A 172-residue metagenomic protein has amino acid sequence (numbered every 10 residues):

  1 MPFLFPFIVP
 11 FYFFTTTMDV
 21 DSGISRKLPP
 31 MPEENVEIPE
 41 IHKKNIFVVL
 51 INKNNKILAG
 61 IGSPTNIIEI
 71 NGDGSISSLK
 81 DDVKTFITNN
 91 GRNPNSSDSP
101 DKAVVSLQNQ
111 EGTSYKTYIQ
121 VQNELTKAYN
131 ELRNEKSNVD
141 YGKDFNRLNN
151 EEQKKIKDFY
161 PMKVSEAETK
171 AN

Functional and structural regions predicted by a protein language model:
M1-N89, N95-D101, N130-N172: Extracytoplasmic juxtamembrane/flexible linker immediately downstream of a transmembrane helix or signal peptide
V104-G112: Conserved interaction-surface patches within small, structured recognition/assembly domains
G112-Y129: Amphipathic alpha-helical interaction surfaces in cytosolic regulatory modules
